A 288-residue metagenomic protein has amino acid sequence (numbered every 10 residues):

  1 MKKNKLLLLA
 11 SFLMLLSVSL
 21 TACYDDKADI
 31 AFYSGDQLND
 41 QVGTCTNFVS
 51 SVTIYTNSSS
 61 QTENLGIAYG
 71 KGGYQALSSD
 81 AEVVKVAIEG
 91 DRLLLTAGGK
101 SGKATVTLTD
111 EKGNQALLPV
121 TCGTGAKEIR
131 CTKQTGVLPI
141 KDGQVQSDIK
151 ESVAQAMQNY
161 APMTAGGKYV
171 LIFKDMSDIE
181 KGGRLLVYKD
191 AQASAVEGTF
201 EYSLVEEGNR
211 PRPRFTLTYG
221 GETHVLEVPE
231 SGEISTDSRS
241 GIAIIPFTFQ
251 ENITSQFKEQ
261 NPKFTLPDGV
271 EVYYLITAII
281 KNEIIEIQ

Functional and structural regions predicted by a protein language model:
M1-A10: Bacterial N-terminal signal peptides that target proteins for export
K2-K3, C23-D25: N-terminal start-of-domain structural block
F12-M14: Repetitive helical segments and hydrophobic/amphipathic motifs
V18-A22: C-terminal motif of bacterial Sec signal peptides marking the signal peptidase cleavage site
Y24-I287: Extracytoplasmic soluble-region selector
